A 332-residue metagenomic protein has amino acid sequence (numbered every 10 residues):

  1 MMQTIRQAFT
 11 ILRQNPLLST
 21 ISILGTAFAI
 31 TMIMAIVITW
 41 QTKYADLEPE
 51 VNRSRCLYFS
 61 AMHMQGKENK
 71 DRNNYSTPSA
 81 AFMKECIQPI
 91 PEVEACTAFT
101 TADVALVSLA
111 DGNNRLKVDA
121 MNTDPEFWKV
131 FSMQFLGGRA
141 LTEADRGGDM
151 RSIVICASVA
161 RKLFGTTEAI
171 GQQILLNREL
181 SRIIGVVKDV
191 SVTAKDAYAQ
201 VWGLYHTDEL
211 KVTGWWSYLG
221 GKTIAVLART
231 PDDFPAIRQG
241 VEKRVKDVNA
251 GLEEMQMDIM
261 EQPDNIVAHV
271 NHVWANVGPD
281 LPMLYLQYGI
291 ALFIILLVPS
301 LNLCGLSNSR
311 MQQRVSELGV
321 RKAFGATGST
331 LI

Functional and structural regions predicted by a protein language model:
I5-L17, I21, L301-I332: Intracellular coupling helices
A8, I23-A27, I290-L296: Residue-level signature of the transmembrane alpha-helical core of multi-pass small-molecule transporters
I11-Y44: Short, strongly hydrophobic transmembrane alpha-helices
A29-I36, F293-S300, C304: Alpha-helical transmembrane segments
V37-L163, T167, L176-S181: Structured, solvent-exposed hinge/loop segments at the ends of secondary-structure elements
D124-A140, R151-G278: Mid-to-C-terminal secondary-structure elements that act as membrane-proximal/extracytoplasmic interface segments
P231-V241, L292, G319-I332: Hydrophobic alpha-helical transmembrane segments
N276-I294: N-terminal membrane-entry
